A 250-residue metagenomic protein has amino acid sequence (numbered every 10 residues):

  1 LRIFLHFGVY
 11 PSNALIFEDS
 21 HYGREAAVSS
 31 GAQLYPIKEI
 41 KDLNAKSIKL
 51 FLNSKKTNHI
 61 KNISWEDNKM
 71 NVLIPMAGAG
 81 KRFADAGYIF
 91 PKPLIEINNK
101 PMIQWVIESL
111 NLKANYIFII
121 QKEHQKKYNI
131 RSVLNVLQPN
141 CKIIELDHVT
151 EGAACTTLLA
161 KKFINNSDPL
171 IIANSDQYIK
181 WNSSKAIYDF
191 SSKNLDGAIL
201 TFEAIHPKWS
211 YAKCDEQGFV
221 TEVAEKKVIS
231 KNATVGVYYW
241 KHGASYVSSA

Functional and structural regions predicted by a protein language model:
L1-K69: Asp-based, Mg2+/Mn2+-dependent phosphohydrolase catalytic module
R2, L50, L158-L159, K185-A186: Alpha-helical elements of Rossmann-like donor-binding domains used by nucleotide-donor carbohydrate transfer enzymes
S30-G31, F90, L112, L137-P139 (+2 more regions): Short, structured coil segments at secondary-structure junctions
K38-L43, N99, T201-A204: Short, acidic/turn-prone active-site loops that include or flank metal/cofactor- and phosphate-binding residues
L43-A45, E123-I130, P207-K208: Short, charged/polar "capping" segments at the starts of alpha-helices and the immediately preceding loops
K69-I74, R82-A84, I95-E96, K100-I172: Conserved N-terminal catalytic core of the sugar/cofactor nucleotidyltransferase
N174-Y178: The conserved acidic donor/metal-binding loop of glycosyltransferases
K180-A250: Conserved core of the sugar-phosphate nucleotidyltransferase
